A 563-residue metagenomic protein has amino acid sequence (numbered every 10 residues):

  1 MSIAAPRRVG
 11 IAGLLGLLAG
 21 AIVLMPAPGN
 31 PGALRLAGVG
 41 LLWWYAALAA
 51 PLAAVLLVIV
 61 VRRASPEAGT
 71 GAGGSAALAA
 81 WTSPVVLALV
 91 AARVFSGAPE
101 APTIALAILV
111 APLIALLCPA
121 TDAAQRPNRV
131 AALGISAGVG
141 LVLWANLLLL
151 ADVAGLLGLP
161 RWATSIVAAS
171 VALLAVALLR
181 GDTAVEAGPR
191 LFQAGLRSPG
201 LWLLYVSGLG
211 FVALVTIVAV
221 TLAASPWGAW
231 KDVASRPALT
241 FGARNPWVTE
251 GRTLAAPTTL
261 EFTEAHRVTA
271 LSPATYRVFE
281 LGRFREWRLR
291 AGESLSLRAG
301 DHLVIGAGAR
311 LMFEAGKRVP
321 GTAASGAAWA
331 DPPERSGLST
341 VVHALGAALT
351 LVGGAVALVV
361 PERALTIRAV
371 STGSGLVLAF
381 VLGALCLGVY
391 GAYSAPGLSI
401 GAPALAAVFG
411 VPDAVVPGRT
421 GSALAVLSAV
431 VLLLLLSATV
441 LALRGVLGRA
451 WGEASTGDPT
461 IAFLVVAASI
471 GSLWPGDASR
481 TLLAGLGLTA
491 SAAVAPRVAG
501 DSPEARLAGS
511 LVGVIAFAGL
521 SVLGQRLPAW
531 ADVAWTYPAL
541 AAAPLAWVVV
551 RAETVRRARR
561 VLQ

Functional and structural regions predicted by a protein language model:
S2-N30, A49-V55, E67-Q563: Membrane-embedded helix-loop-helix hairpins and adjacent transmembrane boundary segments in multi-pass transporters
L34-W44: Non-cytosolic membrane-interface motifs at loop->transmembrane helix junctions
L57-I59: C-terminal structural segments of small proteins and small subunits
R63-S65: Short, conserved aromatic-histidine micro-motifs
